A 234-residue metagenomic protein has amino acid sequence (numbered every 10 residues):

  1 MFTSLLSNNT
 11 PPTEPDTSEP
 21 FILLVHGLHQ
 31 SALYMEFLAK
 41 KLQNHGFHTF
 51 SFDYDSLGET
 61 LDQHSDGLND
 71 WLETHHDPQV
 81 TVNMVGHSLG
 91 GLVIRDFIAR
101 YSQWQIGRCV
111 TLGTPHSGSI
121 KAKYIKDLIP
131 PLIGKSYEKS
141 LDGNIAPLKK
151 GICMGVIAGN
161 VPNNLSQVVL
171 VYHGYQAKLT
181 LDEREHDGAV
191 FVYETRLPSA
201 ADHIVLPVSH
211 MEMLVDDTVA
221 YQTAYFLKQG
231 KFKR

Functional and structural regions predicted by a protein language model:
M1-P20, Q43-F47, K233-R234: Alpha/beta-hydrolase fold catalytic core
F2, V25-Y34, A177-V190: Phosphate-binding glycine-rich loops and adjacent basic patches that engage nucleotide phosphates, nucleic-acid
T13-D16, H75, P147-L148, L197: Sterically constrained small-residue positions within well-ordered secondary structures of folded domains
P20-L24, L170-Y172: Short glycine-rich His-centered loop
I22-L33, L42-G155: Serine-dependent carboxylesterase/thioesterase catalytic core of lipase-like alpha/beta-hydrolase/SGNH enzymes
F37-L38: Short amphipathic alpha-helix
A99-R234: Helical cap/lid subdomain of alpha/beta-hydrolase-fold lipid enzymes that gates access to the catalytic pocket
